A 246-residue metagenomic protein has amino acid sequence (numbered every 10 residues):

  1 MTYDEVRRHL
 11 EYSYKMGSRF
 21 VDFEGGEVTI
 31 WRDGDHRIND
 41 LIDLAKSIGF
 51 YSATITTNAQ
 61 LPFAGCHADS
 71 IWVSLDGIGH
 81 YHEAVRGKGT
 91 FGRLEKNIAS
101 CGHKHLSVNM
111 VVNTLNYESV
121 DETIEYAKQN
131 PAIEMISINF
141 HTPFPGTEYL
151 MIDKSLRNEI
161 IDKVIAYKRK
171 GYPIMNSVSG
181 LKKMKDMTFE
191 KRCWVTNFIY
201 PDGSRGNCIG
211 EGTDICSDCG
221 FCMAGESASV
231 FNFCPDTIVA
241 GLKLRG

Functional and structural regions predicted by a protein language model:
M1, E11, K15-M16, D35-D40 (+5 more regions): Radical SAM enzyme [4Fe-4S]-AdoMet core and its adjacent flexible, acidic and glycine-rich loops/tails across
M1-N58, P62, L244-G246: Conserved alpha-helical substructure of the radical SAM core
E24, T56, S74, N139 (+1 more regions): Conserved residues at the C-terminal ends of beta-strands
W31, V85, C219-C222: Small disulfide-bonded, cysteine-rich extracellular recognition modules and tandem repeats
G210-G246: Radical SAM enzyme core and accessory elements
